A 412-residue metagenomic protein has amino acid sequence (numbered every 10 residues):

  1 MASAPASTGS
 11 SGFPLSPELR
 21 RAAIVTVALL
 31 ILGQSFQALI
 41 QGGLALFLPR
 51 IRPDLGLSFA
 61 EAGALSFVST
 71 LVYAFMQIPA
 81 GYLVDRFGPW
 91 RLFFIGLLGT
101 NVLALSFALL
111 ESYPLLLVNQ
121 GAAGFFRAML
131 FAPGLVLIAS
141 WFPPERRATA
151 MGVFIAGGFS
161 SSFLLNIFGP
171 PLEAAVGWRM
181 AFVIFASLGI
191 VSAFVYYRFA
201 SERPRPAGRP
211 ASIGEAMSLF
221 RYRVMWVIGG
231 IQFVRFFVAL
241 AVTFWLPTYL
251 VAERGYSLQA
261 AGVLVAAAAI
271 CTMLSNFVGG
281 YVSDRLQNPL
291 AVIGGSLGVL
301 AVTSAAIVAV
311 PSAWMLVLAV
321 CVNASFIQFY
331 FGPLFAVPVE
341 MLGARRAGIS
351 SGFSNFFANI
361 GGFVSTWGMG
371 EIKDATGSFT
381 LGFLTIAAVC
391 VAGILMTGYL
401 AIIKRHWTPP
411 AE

Functional and structural regions predicted by a protein language model:
T8-R20, S201-G229: Juxtamembrane intracellular "pre-TM" segments in multi-pass secondary transporters
L44-L48, R223-F277, F331, F335: Extracytoplasmic gate region of multi-pass secondary transporters
F75-P114: Conserved MFS/SLC helix-loop-helix module at the cytosolic interface between two early adjacent transmembrane helices
M76-G88, N276-Q287, K373-D374: Helix-to-loop junctions at the C-terminal end of transmembrane segments in multipass secondary transporters
R86-G96, D284-L297: Cytoplasmic membrane-interface "Motif A"-like loop-to-helix N-cap segments of 12-TM Major Facilitator Superfamily
N119-G158: Cytoplasmic helix-loop-helix junction between adjacent transmembrane helices in 12-TM secondary transporters
V153-R198: Helix-loop-helix hairpin linking two adjacent transmembrane segments in secondary transporters
N288-V337: C-terminal transmembrane helical hairpin of 12-TM major facilitator-type secondary transporters
